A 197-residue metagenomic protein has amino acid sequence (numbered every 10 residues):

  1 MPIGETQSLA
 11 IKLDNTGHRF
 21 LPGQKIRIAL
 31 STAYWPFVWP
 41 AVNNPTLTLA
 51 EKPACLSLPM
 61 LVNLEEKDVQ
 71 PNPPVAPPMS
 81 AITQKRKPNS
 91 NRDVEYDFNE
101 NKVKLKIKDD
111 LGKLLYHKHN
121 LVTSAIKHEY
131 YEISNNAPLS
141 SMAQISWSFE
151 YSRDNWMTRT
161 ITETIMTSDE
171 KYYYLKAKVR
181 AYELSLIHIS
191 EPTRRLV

Functional and structural regions predicted by a protein language model:
M1-S190, R194: Glycine/threonine-rich phosphate-binding loop and adjacent beta-strand/alpha-helix elements that clamp
